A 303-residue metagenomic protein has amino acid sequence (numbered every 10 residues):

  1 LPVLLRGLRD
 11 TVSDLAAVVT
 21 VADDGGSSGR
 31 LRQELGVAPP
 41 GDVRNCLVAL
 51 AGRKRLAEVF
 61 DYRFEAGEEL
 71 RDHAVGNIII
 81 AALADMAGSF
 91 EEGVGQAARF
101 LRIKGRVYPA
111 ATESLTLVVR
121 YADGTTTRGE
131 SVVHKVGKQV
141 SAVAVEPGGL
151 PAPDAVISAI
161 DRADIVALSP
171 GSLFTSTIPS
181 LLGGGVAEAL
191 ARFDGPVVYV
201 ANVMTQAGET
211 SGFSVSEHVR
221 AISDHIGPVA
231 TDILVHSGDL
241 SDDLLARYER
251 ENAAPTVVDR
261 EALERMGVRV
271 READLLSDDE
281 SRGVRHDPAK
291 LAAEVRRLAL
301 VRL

Functional and structural regions predicted by a protein language model:
V3-D14: A short, Lys/Arg-enriched amphipathic alpha-helix followed by its capping loop at the start of a domain
R9-T11, V19-G36, G137, A152-P153 (+3 more regions): Conserved phosphate- and dinucleotide-binding cores of soluble alpha/beta proteins, encompassing both enzyme active
V12, K104, A163-D164, D194 (+2 more regions): Short, well-ordered alpha-helix to beta-strand connector turns
A22-K138, E294-R297, V301: Electropositive, gly/pro-rich neighborhoods at or near active sites that engage anionic ligands
D61-S89, G171-I178, M204-T210, L240 (+1 more regions): Glycine-rich phosphate/diphosphate-binding loops and the adjacent beta-loop-alpha structural elements that coordinate
P109, E113-F174: Active-site gating loop/helix substructures
A167-S169, V198-V200, L234: Structural motif
G212-L303: C-terminal functional extensions of proteins
